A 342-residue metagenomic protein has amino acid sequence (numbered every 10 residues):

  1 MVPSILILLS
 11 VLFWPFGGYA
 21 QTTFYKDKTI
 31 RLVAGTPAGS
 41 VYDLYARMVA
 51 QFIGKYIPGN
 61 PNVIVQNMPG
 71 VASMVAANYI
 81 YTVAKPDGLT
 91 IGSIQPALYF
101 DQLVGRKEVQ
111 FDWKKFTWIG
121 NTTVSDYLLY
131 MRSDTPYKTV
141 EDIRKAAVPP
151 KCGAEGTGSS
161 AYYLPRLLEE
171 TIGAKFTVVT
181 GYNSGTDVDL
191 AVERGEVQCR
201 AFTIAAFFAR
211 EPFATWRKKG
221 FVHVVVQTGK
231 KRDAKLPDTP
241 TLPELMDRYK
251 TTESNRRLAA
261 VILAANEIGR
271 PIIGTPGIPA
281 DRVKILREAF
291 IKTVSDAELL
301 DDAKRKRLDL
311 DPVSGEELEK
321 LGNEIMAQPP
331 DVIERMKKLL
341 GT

Functional and structural regions predicted by a protein language model:
P3-P15: Bacterial N-terminal signal peptides
K26-I30, K218-F221, V225, D247-R248 (+3 more regions): An extracytoplasmic/periplasmic, membrane-proximal ligand-sensing/linker region
I30, K55-N60, Y79-T90, L98-E196 (+2 more regions): Hinge/capping helix and adjacent helix->loop/strand transition within the periplasmic-binding protein
R31-R47, G70-A72, G153-S160: Extracytoplasmic "Venus flytrap"
Y45, V49, V71-M74, G88-D101 (+2 more regions): Ligand-binding clamshell of periplasmic/extracellular solute-binding protein-like
P96-E108, Y162, R166-T171, R194 (+1 more regions): A ligand-binding cleft/hinge motif common to bilobed small-molecule-binding domains
F111-T122, K175-G181, P212-A265, S314 (+1 more regions): Short beta-strand->loop
